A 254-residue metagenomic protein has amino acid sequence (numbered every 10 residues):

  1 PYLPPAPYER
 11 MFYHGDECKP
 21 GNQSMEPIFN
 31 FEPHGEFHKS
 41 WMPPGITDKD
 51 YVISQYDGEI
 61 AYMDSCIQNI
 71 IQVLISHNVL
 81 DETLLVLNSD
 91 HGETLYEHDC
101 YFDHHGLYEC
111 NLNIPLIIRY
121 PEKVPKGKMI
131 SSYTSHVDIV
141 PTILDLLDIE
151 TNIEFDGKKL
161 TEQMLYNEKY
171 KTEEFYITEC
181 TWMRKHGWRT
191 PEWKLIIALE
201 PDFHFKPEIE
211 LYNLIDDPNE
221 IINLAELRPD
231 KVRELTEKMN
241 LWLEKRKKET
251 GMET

Functional and structural regions predicted by a protein language model:
P1-T254: Catalytic domains that recognize anionic headgroups
